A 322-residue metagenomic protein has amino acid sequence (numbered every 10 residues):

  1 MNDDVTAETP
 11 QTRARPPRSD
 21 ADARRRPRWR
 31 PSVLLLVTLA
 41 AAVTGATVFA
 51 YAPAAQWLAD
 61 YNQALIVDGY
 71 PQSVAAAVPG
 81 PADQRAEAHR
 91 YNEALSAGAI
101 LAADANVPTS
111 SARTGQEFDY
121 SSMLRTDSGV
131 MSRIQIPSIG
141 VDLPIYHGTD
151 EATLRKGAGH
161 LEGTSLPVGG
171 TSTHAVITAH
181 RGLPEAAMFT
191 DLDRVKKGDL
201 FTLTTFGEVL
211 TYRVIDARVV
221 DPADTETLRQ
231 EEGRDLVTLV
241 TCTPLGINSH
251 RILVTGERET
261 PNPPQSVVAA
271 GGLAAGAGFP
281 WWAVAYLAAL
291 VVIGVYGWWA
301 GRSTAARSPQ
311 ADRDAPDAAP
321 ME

Functional and structural regions predicted by a protein language model:
M1-R25, D312-E322: Acidic/Ser-Thr/Pro-Gly-rich, low-complexity N-terminal segments of Actinobacterial cell-envelope proteins
N2-E8, R30-V48, V284-W298: Secretory targeting and sorting signals
D22-G278, P309, D317: Solvent-exposed, non-transmembrane regions of membrane-associated and secreted proteins
A269-E322: C-terminal single-pass membrane-anchor helix
